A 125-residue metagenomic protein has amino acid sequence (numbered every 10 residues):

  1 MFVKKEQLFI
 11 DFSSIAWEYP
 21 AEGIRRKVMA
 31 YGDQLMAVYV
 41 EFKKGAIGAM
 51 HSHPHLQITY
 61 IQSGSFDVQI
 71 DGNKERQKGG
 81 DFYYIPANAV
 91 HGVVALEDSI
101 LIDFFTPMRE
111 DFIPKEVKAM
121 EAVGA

Functional and structural regions predicted by a protein language model:
M1-Q34, K118-A125: A short, N-terminal "cap"/entry segment at the start of jelly-roll beta-barrel domains of the cupin/DSBH fold
V28-A30, Y39-V40, G48-H53, V94: Short histidine-centered beta-strand/loop micro-motifs that create catalytic or ligand/metal-coordination sites
V40-K43, S52-V68: Short, conserved beta-strand element in jelly-roll/cupin
K43-G45, G80, N88, D98: Tight coil/turn sites that cap or link beta-strands
Q62-S63, K78-G79, E97: A cytosolic small-molecule/anion-sensing beta-strand core signal
V68-I70, I102, M108-K118: Anionic, Ser/Thr-rich low-complexity intrinsically disordered regions
G72-A87: Short acidic-glycine-tyrosine-enriched beta hairpin
A87-D111: Ligand-binding loop in jelly-roll beta-barrel domains
